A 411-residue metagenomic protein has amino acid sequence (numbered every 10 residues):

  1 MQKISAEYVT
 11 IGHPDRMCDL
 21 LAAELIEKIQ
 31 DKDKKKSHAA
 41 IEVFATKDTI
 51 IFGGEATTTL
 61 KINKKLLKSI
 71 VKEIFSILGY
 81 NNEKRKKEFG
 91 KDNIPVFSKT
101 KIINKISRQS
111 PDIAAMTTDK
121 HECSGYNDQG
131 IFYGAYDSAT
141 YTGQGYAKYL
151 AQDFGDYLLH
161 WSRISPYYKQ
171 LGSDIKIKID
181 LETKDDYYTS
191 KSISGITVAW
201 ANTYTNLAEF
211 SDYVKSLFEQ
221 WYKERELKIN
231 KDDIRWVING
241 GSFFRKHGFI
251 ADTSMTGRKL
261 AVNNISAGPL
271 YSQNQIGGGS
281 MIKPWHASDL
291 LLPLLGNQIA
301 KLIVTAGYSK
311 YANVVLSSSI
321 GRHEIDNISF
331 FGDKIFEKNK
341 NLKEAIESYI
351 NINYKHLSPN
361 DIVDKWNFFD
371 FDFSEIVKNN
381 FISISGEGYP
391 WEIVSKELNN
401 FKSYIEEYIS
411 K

Functional and structural regions predicted by a protein language model:
M1-A39, G155, W161, I405: N-terminal, positively charged regions that mediate nucleic acid binding
S5-V9, A39, K47-D48, E73-H247 (+4 more regions): Glycine-rich, mobile lid/loop segments that gate access to catalytic sites or pores
E7-V9, H13-C18, Y126-Y141, R245-N274 (+1 more regions): Conserved phosphate/anionic-ligand binding catalytic regions in large, soluble enzymes, centered on
A39-T59, G321-R322: Short, charge-patterned binding micro-sites
D48-I50, I164-D185, G307-F336: A structural-propensity feature for long, helix-poor, extended segments
N82-E83, R163, W221-K228, G279-L291 (+3 more regions): Flexible helix-coil linker/hinge segments at domain or subdomain boundaries
T205-A300, V304: Glycine-rich anion/phosphate-binding loop at the beta-strand->alpha-helix junction
S309-K411: Internal helix-turn-beta structural module
